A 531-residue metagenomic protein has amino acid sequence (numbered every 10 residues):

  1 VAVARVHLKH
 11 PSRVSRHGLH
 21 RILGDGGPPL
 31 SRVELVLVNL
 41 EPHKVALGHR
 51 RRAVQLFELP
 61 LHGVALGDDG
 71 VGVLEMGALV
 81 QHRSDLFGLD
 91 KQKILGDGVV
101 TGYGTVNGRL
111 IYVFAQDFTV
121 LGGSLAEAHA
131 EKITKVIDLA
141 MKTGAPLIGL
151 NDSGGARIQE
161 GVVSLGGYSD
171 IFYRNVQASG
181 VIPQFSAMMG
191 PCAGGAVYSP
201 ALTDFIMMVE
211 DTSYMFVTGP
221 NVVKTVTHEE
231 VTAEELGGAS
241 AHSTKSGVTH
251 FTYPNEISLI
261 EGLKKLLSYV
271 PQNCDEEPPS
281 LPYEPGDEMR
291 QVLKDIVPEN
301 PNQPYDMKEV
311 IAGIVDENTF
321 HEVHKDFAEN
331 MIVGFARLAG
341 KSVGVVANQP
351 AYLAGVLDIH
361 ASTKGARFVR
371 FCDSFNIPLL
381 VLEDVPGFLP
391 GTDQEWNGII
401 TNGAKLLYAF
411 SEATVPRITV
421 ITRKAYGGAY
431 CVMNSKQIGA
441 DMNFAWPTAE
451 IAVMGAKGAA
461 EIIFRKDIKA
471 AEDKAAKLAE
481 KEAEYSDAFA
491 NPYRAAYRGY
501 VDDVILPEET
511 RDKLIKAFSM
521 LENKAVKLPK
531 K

Functional and structural regions predicted by a protein language model:
V1-V71: Intrinsically disordered, low-complexity segments enriched in glycine and mixed charged residues
R52, G67-K531: Ligand-binding clefts of soluble mixed alpha/beta catalytic domains
